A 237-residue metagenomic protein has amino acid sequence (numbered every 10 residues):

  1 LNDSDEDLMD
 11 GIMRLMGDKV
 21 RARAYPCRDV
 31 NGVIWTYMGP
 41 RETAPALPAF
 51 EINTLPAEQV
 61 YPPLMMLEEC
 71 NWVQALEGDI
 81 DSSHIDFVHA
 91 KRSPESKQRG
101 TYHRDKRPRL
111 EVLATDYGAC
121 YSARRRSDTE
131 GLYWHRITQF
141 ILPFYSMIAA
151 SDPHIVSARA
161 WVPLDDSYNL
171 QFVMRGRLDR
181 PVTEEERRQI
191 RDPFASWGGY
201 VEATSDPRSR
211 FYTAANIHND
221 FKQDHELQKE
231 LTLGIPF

Functional and structural regions predicted by a protein language model:
N2-Y37: Short Fe-S-cluster ligation motifs
P40-F237: C-terminal catalytic domain of Rieske-type non-heme iron oxygenases
